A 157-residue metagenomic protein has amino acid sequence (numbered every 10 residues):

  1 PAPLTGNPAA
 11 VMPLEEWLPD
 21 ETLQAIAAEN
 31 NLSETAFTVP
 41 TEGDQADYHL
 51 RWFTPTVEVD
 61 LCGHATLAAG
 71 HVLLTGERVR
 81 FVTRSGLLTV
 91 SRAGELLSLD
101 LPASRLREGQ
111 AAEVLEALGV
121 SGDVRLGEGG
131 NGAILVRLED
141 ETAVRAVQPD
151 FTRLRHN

Functional and structural regions predicted by a protein language model:
P1-N157: Active-site proximal loop and beta-alpha junction motif in alpha/beta enzyme cores
